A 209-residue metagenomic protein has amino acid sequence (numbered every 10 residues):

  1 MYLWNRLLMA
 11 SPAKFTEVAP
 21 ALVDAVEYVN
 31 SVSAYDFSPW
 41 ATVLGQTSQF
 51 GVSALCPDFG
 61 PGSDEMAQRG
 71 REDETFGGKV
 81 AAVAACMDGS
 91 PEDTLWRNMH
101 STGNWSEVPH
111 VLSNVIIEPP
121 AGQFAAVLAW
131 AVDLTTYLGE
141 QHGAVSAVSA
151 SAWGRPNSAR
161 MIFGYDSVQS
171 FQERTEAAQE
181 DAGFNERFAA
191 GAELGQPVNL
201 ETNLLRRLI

Functional and structural regions predicted by a protein language model:
M1-E186, A190-I209: Short S/T/G/P-rich N-terminal loop/turn motif that feeds into the first structured element of a domain
